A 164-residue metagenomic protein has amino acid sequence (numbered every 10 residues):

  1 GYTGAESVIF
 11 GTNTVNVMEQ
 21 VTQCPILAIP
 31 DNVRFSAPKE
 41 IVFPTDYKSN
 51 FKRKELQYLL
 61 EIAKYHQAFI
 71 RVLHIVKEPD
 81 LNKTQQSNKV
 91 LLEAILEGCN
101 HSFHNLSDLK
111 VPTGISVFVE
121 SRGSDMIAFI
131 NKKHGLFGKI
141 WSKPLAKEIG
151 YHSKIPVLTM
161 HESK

Functional and structural regions predicted by a protein language model:
G1-N16, I130-H152: Glycine-rich, Arg-bearing micro-motifs that act as flexible, cationic patches
N13, K110-S116, L145: Short acidic active-site motifs
E19-V21, D31-I75, N82-Q86, V90-E97 (+1 more regions): Short acidic/Ser/Thr-enriched loop-to-helix initiation segments
P25-D31, V157-H161: Short beta-strand elements of ligand-binding domains
H74, N131-K132, H161-E162: Short secondary-structure boundary segments
S102-K110: Short beta->alpha junction loops
R122: Active-site charged/polar residues at nucleotide-handling catalytic sites that mediate phosphoryl, nucleotidyl
M126: Short, Asp-centered acidic motifs that coordinate Mg2+ and/or phosphate in catalytic or ligand-binding sites
